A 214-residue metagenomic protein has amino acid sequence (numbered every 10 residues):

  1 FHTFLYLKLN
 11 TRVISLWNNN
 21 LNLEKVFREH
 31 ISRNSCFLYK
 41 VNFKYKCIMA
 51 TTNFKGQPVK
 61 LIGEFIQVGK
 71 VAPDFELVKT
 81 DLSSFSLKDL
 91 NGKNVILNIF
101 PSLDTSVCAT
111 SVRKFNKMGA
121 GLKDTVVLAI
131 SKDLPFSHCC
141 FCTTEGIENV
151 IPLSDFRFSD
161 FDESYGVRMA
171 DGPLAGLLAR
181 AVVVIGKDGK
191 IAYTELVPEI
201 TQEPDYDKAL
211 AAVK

Functional and structural regions predicted by a protein language model:
F1-F4, D188-K190: Short, contiguous, well-ordered secondary-structure segments
H2-L7, V13, W17-N18, N22 (+1 more regions): N-terminal targeting signals for export/organelle localization
I48-K214: Chalcogenol-based redox active-site neighborhoods
